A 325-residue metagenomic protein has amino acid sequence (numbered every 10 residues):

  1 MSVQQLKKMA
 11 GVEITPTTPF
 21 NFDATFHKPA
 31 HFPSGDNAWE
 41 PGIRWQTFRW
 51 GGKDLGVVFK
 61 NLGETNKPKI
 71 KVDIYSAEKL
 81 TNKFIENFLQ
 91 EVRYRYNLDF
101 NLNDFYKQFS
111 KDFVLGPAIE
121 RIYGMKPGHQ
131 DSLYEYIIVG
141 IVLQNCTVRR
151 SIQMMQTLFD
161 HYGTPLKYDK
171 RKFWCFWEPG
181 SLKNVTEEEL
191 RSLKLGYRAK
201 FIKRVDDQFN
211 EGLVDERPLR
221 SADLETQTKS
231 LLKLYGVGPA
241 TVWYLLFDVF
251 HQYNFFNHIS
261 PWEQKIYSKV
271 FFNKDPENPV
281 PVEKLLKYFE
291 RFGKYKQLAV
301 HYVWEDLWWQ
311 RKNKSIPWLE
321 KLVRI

Functional and structural regions predicted by a protein language model:
M1-I325: HhH-family (HhH-GPD) DNA N-glycosylase catalytic core used in base-excision repair
